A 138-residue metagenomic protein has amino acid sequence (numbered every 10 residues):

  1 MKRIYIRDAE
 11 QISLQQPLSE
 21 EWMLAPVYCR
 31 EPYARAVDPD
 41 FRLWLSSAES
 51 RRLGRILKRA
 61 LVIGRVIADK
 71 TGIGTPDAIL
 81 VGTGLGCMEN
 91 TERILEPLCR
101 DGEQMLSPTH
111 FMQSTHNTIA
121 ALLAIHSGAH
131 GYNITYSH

Functional and structural regions predicted by a protein language model:
M1-Y132: Conserved "HGTGT" condensation-loop signature of ketosynthase/thiolase-family condensing enzymes that catalyze
Y132-H138: Short, surface-exposed recognition loops or helix-turn segments adjacent to catalytic cores
